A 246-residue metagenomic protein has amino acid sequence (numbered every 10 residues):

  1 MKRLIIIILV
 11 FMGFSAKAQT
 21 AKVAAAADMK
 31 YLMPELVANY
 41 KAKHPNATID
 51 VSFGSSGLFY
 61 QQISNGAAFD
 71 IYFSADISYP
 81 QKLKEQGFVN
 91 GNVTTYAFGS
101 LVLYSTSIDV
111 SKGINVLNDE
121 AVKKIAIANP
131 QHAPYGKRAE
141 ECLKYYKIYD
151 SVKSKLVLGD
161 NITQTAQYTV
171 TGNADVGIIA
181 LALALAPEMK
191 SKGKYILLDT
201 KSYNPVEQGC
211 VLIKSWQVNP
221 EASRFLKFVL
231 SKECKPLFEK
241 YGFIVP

Functional and structural regions predicted by a protein language model:
L4-F14: Sec-dependent N-terminal signal peptides
Q19-K43, T48, G57, Q61-N65 (+4 more regions): Exported/periplasmic ABC-transporter solute-binding proteins
T94: Active-site acidic carboxylates
